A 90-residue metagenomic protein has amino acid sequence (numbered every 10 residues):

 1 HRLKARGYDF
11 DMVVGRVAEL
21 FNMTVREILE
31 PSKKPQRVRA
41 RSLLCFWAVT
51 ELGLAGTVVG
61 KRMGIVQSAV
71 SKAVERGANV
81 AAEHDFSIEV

Functional and structural regions predicted by a protein language model:
H1-I28: Helix-loop elements that line ligand-binding/catalytic pockets
V17, V58-K61: Short alpha-helical "recognition helix" segments of helix-turn-helix
V38-L54: Short, amphipathic alpha-helical "recognition" segments used to contact nucleic acids or chromatin
V49, V74, A81: DNA major-groove recognition helix of helix-turn-helix
A81-V90: Short Lys/Arg-enriched helix C-cap and helix-to-coil transition segments that create basic nucleic-acid-contact patches
